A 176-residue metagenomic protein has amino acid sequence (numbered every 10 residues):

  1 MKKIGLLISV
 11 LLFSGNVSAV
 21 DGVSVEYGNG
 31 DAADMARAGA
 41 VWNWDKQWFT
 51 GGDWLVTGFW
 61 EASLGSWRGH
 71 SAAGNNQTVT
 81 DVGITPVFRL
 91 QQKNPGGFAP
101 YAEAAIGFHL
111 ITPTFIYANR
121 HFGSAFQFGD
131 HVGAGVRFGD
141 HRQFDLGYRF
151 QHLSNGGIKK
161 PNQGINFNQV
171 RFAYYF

Functional and structural regions predicted by a protein language model:
M1-V20: Cleavable N-terminal export/targeting peptides
N16-V20, D45-V56, K93-P100, D140-Q143: Short loop/turn motifs that connect adjacent beta-strands in outer-membrane beta-barrel proteins
D21-V25, A38, W54-A62, P100-A104 (+2 more regions): Transmembrane beta-strands of outer-membrane beta-barrel proteins
S24-Y27, S71-N76, I116-F122, N155-K160: Extracellular loop and loop/strand-boundary signature of outer-membrane beta-barrel proteins
Y27-A33, W42-W44, A62-R68, I106-T112 (+2 more regions): Transmembrane beta-strands of outer-membrane beta-barrel pores
Y27-R37, A73, N94-G96, G157-Q163: Solvent-exposed loop/turn segments connecting transmembrane beta-strands in outer-membrane beta-barrel proteins
N29, W42-W44, L90-Q92, V136-F138 (+1 more regions): Residue-level signature of outer-membrane beta-barrel architecture
A36-A40, G164-F176: Outer-membrane beta-barrel "beta-signal"
